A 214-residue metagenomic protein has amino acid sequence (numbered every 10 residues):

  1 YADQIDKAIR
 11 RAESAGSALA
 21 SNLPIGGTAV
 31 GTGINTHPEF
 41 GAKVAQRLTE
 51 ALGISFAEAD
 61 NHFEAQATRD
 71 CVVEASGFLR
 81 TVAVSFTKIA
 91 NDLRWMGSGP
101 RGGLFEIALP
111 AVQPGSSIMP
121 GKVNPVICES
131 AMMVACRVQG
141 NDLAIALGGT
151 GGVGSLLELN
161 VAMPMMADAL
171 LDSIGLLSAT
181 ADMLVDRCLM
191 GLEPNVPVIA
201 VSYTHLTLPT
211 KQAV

Functional and structural regions predicted by a protein language model:
Y1-I145: Internal glycine-rich alpha/beta core junctions
G41, A45, V198-I199, L206: Hydrophobic packing and interface segments
R94-G99, G103, A108, A146-G152 (+2 more regions): Short alpha-helical "patches" and their helix-cap loops
I107-I118, S155-A162, I199-Y203: Short, mixed-charge aromatic SLiMs
R137-A200: Long, amphipathic alpha-helical stalk/connector segments used for oligomerization, subunit docking, or mechanical
T204-T210: Conserved small/polar residues in nucleotide/adenosyl-binding loops
